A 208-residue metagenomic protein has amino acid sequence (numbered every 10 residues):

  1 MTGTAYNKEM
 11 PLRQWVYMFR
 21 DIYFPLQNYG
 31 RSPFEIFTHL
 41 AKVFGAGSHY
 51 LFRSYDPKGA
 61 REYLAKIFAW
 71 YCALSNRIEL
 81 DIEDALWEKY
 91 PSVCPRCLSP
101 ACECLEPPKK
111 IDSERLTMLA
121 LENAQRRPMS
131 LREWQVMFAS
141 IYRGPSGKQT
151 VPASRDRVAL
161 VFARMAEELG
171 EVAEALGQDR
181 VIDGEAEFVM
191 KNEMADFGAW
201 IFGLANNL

Functional and structural regions predicted by a protein language model:
M1-L208: Flexible "arm" and connector segments at domain edges
